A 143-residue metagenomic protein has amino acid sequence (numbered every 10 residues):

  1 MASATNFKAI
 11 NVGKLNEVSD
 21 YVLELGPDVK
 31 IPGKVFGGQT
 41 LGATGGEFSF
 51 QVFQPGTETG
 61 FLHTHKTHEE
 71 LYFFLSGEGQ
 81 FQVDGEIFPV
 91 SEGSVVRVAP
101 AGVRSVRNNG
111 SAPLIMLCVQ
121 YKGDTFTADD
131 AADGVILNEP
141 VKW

Functional and structural regions predicted by a protein language model:
M1-G45, A131-W143: A short, N-terminal "cap"/entry segment at the start of jelly-roll beta-barrel domains of the cupin/DSBH fold
K30-F36, S49-H65: Conserved short histidine dyad/triad with adjacent acidic residue
T44, Q82-E86: Short strand-coil-strand connectors
T44-G46, Q54-E58, E78, K122-T125: Short, charged/polar surface micro-motifs in flexible loops or helix N-caps
F50-Q54, T64-Q82, V119: Short, conserved beta-strand element in jelly-roll/cupin
F61, F81-Q82, V98, R104-G110: Short beta-strand His + acidic residue motifs that chelate non-heme Fe in jelly-roll/DSBH and cupin folds
G85-A101: Short acidic-glycine-tyrosine-enriched beta hairpin
S105-W143: Double-stranded beta-helix
